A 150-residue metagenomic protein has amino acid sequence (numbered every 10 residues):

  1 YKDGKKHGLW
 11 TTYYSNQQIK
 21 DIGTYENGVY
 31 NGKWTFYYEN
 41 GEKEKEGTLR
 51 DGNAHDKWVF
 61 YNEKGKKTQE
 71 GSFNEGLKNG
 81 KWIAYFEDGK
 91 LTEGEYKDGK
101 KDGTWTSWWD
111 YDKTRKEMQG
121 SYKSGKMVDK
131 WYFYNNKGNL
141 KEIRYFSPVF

Functional and structural regions predicted by a protein language model:
Y1-F150: Glycine/tyrosine- and acidic-biased, solvent-exposed loop/turn segments at the edges of beta-strands
